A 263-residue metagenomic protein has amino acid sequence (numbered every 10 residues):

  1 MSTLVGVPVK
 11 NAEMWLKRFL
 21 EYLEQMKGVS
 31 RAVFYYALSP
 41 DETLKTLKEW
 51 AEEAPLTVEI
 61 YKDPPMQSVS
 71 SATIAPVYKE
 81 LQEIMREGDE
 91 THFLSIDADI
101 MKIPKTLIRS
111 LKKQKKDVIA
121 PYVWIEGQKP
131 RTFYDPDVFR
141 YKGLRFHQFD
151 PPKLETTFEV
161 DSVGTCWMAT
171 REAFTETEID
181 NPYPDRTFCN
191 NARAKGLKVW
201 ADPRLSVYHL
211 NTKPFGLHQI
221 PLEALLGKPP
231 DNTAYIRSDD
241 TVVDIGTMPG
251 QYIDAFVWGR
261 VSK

Functional and structural regions predicted by a protein language model:
S2-L4, T187: Cell-envelope/extracellular polymer assembly enzymes that use nucleotide-activated donors
V7-E21, L38, V69: Active-site beta-to-alpha loop of glycosyltransferases that engages the nucleotide-sugar donor
E21-S30: Short, acidic, metal-binding catalytic loop of nucleotide-sugar glycosyltransferases
Y35-L47, A51, P64-M66, I100: A conserved acidic beta->alpha catalytic loop
P76-H92: Active-site nucleotide-sugar/metal-binding loop of Leloir-type enzymes
E90-M101: Short beta-strand-to-loop acidic/aromatic patch adjacent to the donor-nucleotide binding site
M101-I179: Conserved catalytic core of nucleotide-sugar-dependent glycosyltransferases
E155-T157, D161-C166, R171-F256: C-terminal catalytic/acceptor-binding lobe
